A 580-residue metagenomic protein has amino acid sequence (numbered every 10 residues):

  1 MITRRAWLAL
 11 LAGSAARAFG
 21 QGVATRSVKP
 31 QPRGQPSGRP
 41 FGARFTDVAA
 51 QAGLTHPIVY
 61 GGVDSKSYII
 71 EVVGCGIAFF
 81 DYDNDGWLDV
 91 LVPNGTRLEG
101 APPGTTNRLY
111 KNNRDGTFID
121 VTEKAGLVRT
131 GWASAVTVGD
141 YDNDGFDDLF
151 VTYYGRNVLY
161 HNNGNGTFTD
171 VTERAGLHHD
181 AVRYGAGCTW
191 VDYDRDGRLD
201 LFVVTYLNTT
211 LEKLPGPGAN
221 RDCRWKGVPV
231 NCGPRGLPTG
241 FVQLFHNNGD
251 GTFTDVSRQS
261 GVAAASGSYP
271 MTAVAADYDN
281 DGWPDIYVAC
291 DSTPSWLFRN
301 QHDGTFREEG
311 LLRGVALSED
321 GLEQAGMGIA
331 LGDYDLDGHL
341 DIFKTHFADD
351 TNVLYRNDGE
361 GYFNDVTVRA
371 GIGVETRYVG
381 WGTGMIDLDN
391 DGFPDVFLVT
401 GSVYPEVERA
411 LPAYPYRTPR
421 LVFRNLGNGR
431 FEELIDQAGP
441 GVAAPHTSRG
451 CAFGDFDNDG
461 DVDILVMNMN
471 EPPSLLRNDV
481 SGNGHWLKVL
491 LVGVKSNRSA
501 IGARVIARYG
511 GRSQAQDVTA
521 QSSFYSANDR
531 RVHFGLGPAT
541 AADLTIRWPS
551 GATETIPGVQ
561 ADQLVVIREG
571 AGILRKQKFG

Functional and structural regions predicted by a protein language model:
M1-A15: N-terminal secretory signal peptides and thylakoid transit peptides that target proteins across membranes
Q21-A43, G53: N-terminal pre-domain segments of enzymes
A43-R44, A52, G62, P405 (+1 more regions): Gly/Ser/Thr/Pro-enriched helix-cap/hinge segments flanking short amphipathic alpha-helices
R44-I58, G62-D64, I69, I119-G131 (+9 more regions): Short loop/turn motifs that recur once per blade in beta-propeller domains
G74-N84, A133-N143, H161, G185-R195 (+4 more regions): Beta-propeller blade termini
V90-N94, D148-T152, L201-T205, I286-A289 (+4 more regions): Hydrophobic beta-strand segments that make up the repeating blades of beta-propeller and related beta-repeat
N94-P102, L207-G236, V399-P415: Short, conserved, GDST-rich strand-edge loop motifs in beta-rich repeat architectures
W132-T137, Y154-R156, T169-W190, T209-N231: Asp-box/WD-like beta-propeller blade repeats and closely related beta-sheet repeat scaffolds
